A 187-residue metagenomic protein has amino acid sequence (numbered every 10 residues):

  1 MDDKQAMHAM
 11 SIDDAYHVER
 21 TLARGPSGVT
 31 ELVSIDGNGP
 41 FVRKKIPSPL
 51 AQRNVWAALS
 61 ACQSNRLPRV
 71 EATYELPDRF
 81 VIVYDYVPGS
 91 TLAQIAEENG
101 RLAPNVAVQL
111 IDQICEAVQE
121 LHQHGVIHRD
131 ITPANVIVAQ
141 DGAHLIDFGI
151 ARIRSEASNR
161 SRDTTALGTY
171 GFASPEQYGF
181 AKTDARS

Functional and structural regions predicted by a protein language model:
V29-A51: ATP-binding glycine-rich loop module of kinase domains
T73: Activation-segment/catalytic-loop signature of the eukaryotic protein kinase fold
P77-T91: Conserved short submotifs of the Hanks-type protein kinase catalytic core that shape the nucleotide-binding pocket
L92-L102: AlphaC helix of the protein kinase catalytic domain
L110-I111: Activation segment signature within eukaryotic-like protein kinase domains
E116-V126: Protein kinase catalytic-loop region centered on the HRD/HxD motif
R162-E176: Conserved activation segment of eukaryotic-like protein kinases, specifically the C-terminal portion of the activation
